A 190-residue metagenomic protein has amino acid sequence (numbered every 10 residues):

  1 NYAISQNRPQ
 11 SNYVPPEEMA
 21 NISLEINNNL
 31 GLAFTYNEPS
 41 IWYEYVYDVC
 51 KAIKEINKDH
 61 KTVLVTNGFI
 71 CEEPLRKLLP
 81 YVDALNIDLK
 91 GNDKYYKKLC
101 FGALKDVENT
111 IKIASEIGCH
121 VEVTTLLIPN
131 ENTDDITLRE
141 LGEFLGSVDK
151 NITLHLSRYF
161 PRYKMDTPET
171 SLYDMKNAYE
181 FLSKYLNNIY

Functional and structural regions predicted by a protein language model:
N1-A84: Conserved Radical SAM active-site core
A3-I4, P39-I41, G68-L75, A84-G102 (+3 more regions): Conserved radical SAM core fold
N7-Q10, K97-F101, D135-I136, M165-T170: Short, solvent-exposed loop/turn segments at secondary-structure boundaries
S23-I53, Y95-E108, T125-E140, F144-G146: Conserved glycine-rich "GG(E/T)P / GGGxP" loop and the immediately following alpha-helix in the radical SAM core
L30-L32, T62-L64, L85-I87, V121-V123 (+2 more regions): Hydrophobic faces of well-ordered beta-strands that scaffold small-molecule active sites in alpha/beta enzyme cores
V46-K58, S115, G146, Y179 (+1 more regions): Surface-exposed amphipathic alpha-helices with a cationic face
L79-P80, K112-G118, L145-K150: Acidic (Asp/Glu)-rich catalytic clusters
E131-Y190: Auxiliary Fe-S-binding modules of radical SAM enzymes
